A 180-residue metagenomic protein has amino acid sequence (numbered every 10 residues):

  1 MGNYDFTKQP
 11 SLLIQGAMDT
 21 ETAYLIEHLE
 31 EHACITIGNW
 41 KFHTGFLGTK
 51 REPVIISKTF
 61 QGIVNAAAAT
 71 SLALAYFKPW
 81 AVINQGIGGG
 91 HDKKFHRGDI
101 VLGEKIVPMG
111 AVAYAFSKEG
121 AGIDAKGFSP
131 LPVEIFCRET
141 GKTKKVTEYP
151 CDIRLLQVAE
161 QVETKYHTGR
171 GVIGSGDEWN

Functional and structural regions predicted by a protein language model:
Y4-K8, T36-N180: Glycine-rich phosphate- or other oxyanion-binding loops that anchor nucleotides, phosphorylated ligands
Q9-L25: Gly/serine-rich nucleotide phosphate-binding loop at the start of the catalytic core of nucleotide/ADP-ribose-handling
H28-H32: Short Gly/aromatic-enriched secondary-structure transition segments
